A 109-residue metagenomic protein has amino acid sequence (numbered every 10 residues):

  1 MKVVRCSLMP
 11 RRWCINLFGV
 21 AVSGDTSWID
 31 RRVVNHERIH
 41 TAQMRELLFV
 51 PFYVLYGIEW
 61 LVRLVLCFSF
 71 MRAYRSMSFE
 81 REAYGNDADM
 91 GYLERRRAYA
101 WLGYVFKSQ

Functional and structural regions predicted by a protein language model:
M1-S7, V33-H40: Short secondary-structure boundary segments
K2-R12, L48-Q109: Metalloprotease/metallohydrolase-associated module, dominated by Zn2+-dependent proteases
W13-V34, M44: Short pre-active-site segment immediately N-terminal to the catalytic Zn-binding motif
A42-Q43, D87: Activation segment
